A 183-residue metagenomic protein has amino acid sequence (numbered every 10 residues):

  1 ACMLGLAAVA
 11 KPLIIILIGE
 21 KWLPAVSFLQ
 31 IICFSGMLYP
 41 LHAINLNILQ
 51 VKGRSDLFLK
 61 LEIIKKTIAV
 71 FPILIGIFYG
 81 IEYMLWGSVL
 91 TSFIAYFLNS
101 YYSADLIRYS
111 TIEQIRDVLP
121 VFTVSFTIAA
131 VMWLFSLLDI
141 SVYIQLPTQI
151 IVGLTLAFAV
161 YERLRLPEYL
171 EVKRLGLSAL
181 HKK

Functional and structural regions predicted by a protein language model:
A1-Y39, V70-F71, I75, F126-A129 (+1 more regions): Alpha-helical transmembrane segments of multi-pass membrane transport and lipid-handling proteins
L4, S27-I73, I77-D105, Q149-L154: Short runs within selected transmembrane alpha-helices of multi-pass transporters and secretion channels
V9-I14, I18-W22, G53-R54, G76-I81 (+3 more regions): Short helix-capping/hinge motifs at transmembrane helix termini and TM-loop junctions
K11-I15, A43, N47, L166-L170: Short helix-terminus and kink motifs of transmembrane alpha helices, predominantly at the cytoplasmic interface
I15, I94, Y101-L106, Q114-V118: A generic structured-segment signal
V51-L61, T111-L119, V142-Y143: Short, amphipathic, aromatic/basic-enriched membrane-interface segments that mark the entry/exit of transmembrane
I64-I68, V118-W133: Hydrophobic membrane-spanning alpha-helices of multi-pass integral membrane proteins
A104, Y109-T111, V118, V131-K183: Membrane-proximal transmembrane or re-entrant/amphipathic helices at the cytosolic face
